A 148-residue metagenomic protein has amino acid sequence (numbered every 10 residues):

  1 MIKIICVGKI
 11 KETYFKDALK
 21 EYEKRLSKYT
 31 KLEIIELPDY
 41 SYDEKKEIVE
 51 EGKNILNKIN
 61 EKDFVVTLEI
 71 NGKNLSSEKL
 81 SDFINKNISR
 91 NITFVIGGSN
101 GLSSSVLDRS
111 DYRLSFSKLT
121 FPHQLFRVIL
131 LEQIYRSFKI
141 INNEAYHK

Functional and structural regions predicted by a protein language model:
M1-L26: N-terminal beta1-alpha1 ligand-phosphate binding loop
G8-T13, D39-Y42, N71, T120: Short histidine/acidic/glycine/proline-rich micro-motifs that form metal- and phosphate-coordinating active-site loops
F15-L19, K45-V49, S77-S81, L107 (+1 more regions): Conserved strand-to-helix beginnings and helix N-cap segments that scaffold or border functional pockets
E21-E23, D82-N85, D111-R113: Glycine-rich, phosphate-binding/catalytic loops in enzymes
T30-K31, E36-T93: S-adenosyl-L-methionine/SAH cofactor-binding core of RNA-modifying enzymes
G97: Rossmann-fold NAD(P)-binding glycine/threonine-rich loop
G101-S105: Short, glycine/polar-rich helix-capping loops at beta-to-alpha or helix-loop-helix junctions that flank or form
V106-K148: Structured adenosyl-cofactor binding patch, chiefly the S-adenosyl-L-methionine
